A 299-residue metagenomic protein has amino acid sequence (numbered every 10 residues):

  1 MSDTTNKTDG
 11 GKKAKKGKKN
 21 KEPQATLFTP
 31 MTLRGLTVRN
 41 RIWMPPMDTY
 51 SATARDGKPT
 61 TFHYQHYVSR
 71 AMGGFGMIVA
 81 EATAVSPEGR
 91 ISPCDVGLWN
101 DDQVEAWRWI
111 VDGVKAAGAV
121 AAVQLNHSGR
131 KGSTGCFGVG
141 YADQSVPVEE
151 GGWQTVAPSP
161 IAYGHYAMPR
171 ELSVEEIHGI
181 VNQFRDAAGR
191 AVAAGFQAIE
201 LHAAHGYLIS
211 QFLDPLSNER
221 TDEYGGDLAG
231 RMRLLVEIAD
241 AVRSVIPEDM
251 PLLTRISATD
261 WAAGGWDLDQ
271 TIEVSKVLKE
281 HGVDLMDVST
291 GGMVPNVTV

Functional and structural regions predicted by a protein language model:
S2-V299: Flavin-dependent oxidoreductase catalytic cores
